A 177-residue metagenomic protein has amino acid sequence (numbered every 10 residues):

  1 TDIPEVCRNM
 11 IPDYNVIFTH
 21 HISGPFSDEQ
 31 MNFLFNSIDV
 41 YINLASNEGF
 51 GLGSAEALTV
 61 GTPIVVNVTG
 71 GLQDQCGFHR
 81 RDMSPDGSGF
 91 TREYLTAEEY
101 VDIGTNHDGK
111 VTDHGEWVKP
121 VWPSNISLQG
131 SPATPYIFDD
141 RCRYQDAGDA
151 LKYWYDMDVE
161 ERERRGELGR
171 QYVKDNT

Functional and structural regions predicted by a protein language model:
D2-E29, F33, T91: Nucleotide-activated donor-binding/catalytic signature segment of Leloir-type glycosyltransferases, i.e., the conserved
G24-I38, T59, Y144-G148: Short acidic alpha-helix that forms the nucleotide-activated donor recognition element in Leloir-type transferases
N36-I38, E56-T62, N67-V68, F78-H79 (+1 more regions): Conserved donor-binding/catalytic loop of nucleotide-activated donor transferases
S46: Aromatic "clamp/platform" in nucleotide-sugar-dependent glycosyltransferases that forms part of the donor/acceptor
G51-S54, L72: Short glycine/serine-rich donor-binding loops of glycosyltransferases
Q73-D74, F78-Y153: Change "using UDP/GDP/dTDP sugars" to "using nucleotide sugars
F138-D146, V159-T177: A charged, aromatic-enriched C-terminal amphipathic alpha-helix characteristic of glycosyltransferases across folds
